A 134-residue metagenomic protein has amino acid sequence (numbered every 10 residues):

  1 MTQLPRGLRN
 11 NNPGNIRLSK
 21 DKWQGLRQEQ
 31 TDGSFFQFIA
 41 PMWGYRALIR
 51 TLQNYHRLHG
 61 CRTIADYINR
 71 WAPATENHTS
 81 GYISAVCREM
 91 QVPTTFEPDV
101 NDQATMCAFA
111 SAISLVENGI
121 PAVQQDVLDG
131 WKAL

Functional and structural regions predicted by a protein language model:
M1-L134: Cell-wall polysaccharide-cleaving catalytic domain and substrate-binding groove, primarily in peptidoglycan/chitin
